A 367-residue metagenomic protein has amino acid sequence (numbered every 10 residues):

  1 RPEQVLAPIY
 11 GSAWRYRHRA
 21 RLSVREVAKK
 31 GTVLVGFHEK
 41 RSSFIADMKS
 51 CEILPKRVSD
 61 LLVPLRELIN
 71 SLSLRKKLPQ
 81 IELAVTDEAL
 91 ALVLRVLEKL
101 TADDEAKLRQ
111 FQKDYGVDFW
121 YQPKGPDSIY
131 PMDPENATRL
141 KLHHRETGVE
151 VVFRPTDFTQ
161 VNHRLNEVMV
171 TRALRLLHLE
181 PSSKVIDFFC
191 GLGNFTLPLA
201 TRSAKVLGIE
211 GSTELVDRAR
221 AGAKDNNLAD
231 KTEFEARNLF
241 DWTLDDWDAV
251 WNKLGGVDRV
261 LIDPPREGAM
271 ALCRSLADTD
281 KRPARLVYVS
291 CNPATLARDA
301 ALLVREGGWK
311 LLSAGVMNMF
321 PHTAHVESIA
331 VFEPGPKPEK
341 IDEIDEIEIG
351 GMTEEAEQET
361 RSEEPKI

Functional and structural regions predicted by a protein language model:
R1-L78: Extended interfacial segments that mediate partner engagement and assembly in macromolecular machines
V5-A13, Q80-L83, K124-I129, G315-F320: Short, solvent-exposed loop/turn elements at beta->coil junctions and helix N-caps that rim active or binding pockets
G11-R17, I81-D87, I186, L192: Feature of Fe-S/electron-transfer and energy-metabolism proteins that preferentially highlights extended coupling
R15-R21, T32-L34, L78-Q80, A89-A91 (+4 more regions): Broad gene-expression machinery/nucleic-acid interaction feature
S23-V27, A84-T86, E333-G335: Short beta-strand micro-motifs enriched in acidic
S43-K49, L90-V93, F153: Short small-residue beta-strand/loop micro-motif enriched in glycine and branched aliphatics
A84-L97: Carbohydrate-binding surface patches
K99-I367: Rossmann-like S-adenosyl-L-methionine
